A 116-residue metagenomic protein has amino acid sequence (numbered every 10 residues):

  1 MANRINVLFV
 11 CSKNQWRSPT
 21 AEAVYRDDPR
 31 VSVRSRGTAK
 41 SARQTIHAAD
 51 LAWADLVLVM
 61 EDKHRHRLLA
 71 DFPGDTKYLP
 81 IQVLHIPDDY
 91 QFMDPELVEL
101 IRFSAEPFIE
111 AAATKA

Functional and structural regions predicted by a protein language model:
M1-A116: Short polar/charged helix/loop
